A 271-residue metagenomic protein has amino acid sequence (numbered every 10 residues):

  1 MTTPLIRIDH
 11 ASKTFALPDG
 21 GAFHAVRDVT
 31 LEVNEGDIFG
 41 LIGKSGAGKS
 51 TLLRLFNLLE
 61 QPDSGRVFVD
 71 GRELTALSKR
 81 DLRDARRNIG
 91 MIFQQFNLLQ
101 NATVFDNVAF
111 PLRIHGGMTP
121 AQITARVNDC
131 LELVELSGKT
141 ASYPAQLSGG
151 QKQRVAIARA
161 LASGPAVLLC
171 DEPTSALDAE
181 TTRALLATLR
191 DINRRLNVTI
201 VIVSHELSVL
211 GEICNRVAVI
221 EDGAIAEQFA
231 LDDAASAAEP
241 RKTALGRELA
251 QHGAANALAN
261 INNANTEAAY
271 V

Functional and structural regions predicted by a protein language model:
I42-K44: The feature captures the beta-strand-to-loop junction immediately N-terminal to the Walker
N57: Helix-to-loop junction immediately C-terminal to a conserved catalytic motif
R72-E73, P120-G138: Conserved ABC ATPase "signature" region
Y143-L147, Q151: Conserved ABC ATPase signature
A162-A166: A short, proline-enriched helix->beta-strand linker immediately N-terminal to the Walker B motif in ABC-type P-loop
L168-D171: Catalytic Walker B motif of ABC-type/P-loop ATPase nucleotide-binding domains
S204-H205: H-loop/switch region of ABC-family ATPase nucleotide-binding domains
A224-A250: Conserved beta-strand-loop-alpha-helix hinge in the C-terminal portion of ABC ATPase nucleotide-binding domains
